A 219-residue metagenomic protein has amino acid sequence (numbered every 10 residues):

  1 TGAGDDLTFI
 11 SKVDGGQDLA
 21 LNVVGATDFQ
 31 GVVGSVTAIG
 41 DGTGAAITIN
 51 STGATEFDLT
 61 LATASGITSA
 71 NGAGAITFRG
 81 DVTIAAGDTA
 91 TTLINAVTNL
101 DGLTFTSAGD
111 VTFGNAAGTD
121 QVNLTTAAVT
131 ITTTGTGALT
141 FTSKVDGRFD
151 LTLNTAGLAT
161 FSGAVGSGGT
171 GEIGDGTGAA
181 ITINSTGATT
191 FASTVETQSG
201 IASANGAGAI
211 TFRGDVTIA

Functional and structural regions predicted by a protein language model:
T1-A219: Extracellular lectin-like interaction modules
